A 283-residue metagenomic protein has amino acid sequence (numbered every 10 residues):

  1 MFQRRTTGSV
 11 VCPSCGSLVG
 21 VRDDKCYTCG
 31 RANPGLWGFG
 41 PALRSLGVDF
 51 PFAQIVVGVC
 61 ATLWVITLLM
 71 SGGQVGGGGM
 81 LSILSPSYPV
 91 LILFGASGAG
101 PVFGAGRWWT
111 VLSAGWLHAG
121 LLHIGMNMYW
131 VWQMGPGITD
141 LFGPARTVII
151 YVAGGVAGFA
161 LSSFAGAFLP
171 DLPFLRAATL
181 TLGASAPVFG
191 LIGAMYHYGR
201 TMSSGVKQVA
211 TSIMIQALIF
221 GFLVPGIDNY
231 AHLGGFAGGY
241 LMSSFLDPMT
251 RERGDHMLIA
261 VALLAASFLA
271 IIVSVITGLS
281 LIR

Functional and structural regions predicted by a protein language model:
M1-R5: A broadly conserved sequence feature marking short terminus-proximal activation segments in nucleic acid-centric
T7-V21, Y27-R283: A detector for small-residue-rich transmembrane helices and their helix-helix packing motifs
